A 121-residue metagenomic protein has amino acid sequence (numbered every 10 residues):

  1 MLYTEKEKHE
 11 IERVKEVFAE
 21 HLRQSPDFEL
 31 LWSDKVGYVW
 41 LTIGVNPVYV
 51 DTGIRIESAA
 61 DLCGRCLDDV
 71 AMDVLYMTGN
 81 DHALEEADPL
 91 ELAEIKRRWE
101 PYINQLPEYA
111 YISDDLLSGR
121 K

Functional and structural regions predicted by a protein language model:
M1-E29: Negatively charged, low-complexity tracts enriched in Asp/Glu with abundant Ser/Thr
M1-H9, R97, E108-K121: Short intrinsically disordered terminal tails
E5-E7, V14, D34, V45 (+2 more regions): Generic cytosolic/nucleocytoplasmic N-terminal low-complexity/intrinsically disordered segments
A19, S25, G44, Y49 (+3 more regions): Intrinsically disordered, low-complexity peptide-like regions
L22, P26, L30, I103-P107 (+1 more regions): Residue-level signal for secondary-structure boundary elements
W32-R97, P101-Y109: Acidic, low-complexity, intrinsically disordered interaction modules
